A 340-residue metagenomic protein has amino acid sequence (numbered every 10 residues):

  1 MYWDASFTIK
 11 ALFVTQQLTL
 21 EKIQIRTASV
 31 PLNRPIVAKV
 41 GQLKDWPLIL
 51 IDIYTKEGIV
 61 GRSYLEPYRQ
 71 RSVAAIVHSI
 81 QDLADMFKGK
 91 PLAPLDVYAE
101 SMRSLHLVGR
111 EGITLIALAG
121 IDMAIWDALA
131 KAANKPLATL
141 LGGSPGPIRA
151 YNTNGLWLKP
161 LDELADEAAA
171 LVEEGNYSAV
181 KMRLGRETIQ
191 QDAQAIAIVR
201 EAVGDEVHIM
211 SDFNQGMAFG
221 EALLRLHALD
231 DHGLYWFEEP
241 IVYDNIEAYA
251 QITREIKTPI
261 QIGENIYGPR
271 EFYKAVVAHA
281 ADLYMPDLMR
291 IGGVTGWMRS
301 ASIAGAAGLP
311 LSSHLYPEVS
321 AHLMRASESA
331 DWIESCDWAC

Functional and structural regions predicted by a protein language model:
I9-E57, R62, E66-Y68, W338-C340: Structured beta-strand/loop patches that form or line metal/cofactor-binding pockets in enzymes
Q17, K22, Y54-A132: Metal- or metallocofactor-binding catalytic centers and their adjacent structured scaffolds across diverse enzyme
L20, G58, I121, N134 (+6 more regions): Conserved, mostly hydrophobic/aromatic
D122-L158: Glycine-rich, aromatic-flanked loop segments that form ligand/cofactor-binding clefts across common enzyme folds
S144-I256: Metal-dependent enolase-superfamily TIM-barrel catalytic cores that perform enediolate-based chemistry
H227, G233, D244-C340: Shared catalytic-loop signature of beta/alpha-barrel
